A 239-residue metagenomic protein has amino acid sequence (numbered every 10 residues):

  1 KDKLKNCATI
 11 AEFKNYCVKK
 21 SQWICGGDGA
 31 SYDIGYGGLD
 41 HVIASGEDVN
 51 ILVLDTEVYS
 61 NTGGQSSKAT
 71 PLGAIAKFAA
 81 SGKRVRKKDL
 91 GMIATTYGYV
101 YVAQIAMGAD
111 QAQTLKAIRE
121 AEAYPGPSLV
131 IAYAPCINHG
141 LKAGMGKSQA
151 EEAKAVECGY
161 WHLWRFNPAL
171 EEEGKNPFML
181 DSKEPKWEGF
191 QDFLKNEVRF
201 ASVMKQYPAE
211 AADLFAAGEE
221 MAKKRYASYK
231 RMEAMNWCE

Functional and structural regions predicted by a protein language model:
K1-K20, C25, G146-E239: Conserved acidic/glycine
I10-A11, V18-W23, D33-D48, L54-E184: Glycine-rich ThDP/TPP pyrophosphate-binding loop and its adjacent helix/strand module within ThDP-dependent enzymes
G27-G29: Active-site metal-binding loops of divalent metal-dependent hydrolases
